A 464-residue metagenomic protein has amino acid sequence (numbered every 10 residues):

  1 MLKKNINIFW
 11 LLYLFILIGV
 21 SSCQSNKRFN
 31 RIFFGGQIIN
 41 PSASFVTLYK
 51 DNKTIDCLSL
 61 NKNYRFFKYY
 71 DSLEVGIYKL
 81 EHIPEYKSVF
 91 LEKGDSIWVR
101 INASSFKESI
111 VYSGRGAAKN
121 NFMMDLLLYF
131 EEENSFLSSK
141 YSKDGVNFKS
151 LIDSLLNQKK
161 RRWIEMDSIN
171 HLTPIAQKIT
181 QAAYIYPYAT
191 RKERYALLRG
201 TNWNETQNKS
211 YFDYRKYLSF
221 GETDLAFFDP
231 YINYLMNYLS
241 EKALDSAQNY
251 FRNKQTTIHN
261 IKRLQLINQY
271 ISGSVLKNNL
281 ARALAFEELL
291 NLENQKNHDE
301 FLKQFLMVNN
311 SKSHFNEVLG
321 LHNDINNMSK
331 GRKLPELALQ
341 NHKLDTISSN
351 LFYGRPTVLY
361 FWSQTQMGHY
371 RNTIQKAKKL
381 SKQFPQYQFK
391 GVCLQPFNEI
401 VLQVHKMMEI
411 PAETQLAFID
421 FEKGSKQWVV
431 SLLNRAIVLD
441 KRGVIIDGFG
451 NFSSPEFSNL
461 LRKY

Functional and structural regions predicted by a protein language model:
M1-F33, G448, Y464: Bacterial Sec-dependent N-terminal signal peptides
C23-A176: A non-transmembrane, solvent-exposed segment enriched in polar/low-complexity residues
N52-T54, K333, S431-L433: Short, small/polar residue-rich loop motifs at catalytic or cofactor-binding pockets
A103-I347: Oxidative protein folding and maturation machinery
I347-A377, Q388-K390: Short active-site neighborhood of thiol/selenol oxidoreductases, capturing the structured segment around
K382-F421: Conserved segment of the thioredoxin-like fold in thiol-based oxidoreductases
K406-R442: Short, internal strand/loop/helix patches that form the active-site neighborhood or redox-interaction surface
V438-Y464: Thiol-/selenol-based redox modules, centered on thioredoxin-like and closely related oxidoreductase domains
